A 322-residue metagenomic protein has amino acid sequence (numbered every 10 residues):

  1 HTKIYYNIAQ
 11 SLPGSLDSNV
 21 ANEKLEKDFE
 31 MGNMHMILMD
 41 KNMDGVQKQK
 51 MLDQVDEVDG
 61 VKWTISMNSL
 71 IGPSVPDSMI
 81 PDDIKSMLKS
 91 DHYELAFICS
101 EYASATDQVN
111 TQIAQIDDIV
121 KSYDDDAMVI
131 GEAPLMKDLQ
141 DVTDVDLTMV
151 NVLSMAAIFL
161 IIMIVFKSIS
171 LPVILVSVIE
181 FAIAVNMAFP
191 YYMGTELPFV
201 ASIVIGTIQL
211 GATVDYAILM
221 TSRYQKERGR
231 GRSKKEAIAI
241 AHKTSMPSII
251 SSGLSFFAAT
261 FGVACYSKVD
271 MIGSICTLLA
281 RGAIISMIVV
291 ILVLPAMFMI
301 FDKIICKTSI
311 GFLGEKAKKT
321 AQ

Functional and structural regions predicted by a protein language model:
H1-N7, C265, I300, I304 (+1 more regions): Signature of alpha-helical transmembrane segments and their immediate interfacial
T2-L171, S177-Y192, E196: Structured non-transmembrane domains adjacent to transmembrane bundles in polytopic membrane proteins
D144, T148, V152, S177-V178 (+4 more regions): Internal alpha-helical transmembrane segments of multi-pass membrane proteins, especially GPCRs
T148-V150, G211-A217, I250-L254: Short helix-coil transition sites and intra-membrane helix breaks within transmembrane domains of multi-pass
F159-M163, V185-E196, M246-S309, L313: Hydrophobic, glycine/alanine-rich multi-pass transmembrane helices and their short helix-loop junctions in large
S170-S222, F261, V289-L292, M299 (+1 more regions): Hydrophobic transmembrane alpha-helices and their membrane-interface caps in long multi-pass transport proteins
L219-G231: Helix-loop junctions at the membrane interface of multi-pass solute transporters
R228-S251: Helix-loop junctions and hydrophobic alpha-helical segments within the transmembrane domains of large membrane
